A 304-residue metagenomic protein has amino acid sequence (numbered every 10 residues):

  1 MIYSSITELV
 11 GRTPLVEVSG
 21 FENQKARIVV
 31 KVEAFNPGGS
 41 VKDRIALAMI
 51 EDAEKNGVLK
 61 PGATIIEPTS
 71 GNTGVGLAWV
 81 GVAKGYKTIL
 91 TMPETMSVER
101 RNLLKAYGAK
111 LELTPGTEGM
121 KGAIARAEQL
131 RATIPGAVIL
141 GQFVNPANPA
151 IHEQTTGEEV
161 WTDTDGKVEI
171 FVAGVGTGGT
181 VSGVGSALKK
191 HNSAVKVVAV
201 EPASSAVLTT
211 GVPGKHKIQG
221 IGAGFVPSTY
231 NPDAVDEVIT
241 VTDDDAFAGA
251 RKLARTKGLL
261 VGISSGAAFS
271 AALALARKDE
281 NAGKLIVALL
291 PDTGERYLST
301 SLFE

Functional and structural regions predicted by a protein language model:
M1-E304: PLP-dependent amino-acid enzyme catalytic core
